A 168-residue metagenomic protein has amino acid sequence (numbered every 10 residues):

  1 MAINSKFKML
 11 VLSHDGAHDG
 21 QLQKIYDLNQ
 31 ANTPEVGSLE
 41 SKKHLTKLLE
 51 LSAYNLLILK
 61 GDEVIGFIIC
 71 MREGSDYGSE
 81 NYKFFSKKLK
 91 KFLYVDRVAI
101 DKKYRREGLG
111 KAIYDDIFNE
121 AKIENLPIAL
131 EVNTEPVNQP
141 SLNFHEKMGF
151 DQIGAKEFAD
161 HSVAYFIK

Functional and structural regions predicted by a protein language model:
A2-K43, E63-I65: Short amphipathic alpha-helix that is part of the acyltransferase structural core
K6, A155-K168: C-terminal "cap" of GNAT-fold acetyltransferases
Y54-R72: Conserved beta-hairpin
I69-R97: Conserved acyl-donor/pantetheine-binding loop and adjacent beta-alpha core of acyl/acetyltransferases and related
D96-R106, T134-E135: A short, internal acetyl-CoA/4′-phosphopantetheine-binding micro-motif in the GNAT/acyltransferase core
I100, R106-N119, K147: Conserved acetyl-CoA-binding loop-helix of GNAT-fold acetyltransferases
A121-T134: Conserved GNAT acetyl-CoA-binding A-motif
E135-G154: Conserved active-site alpha-helix within GNAT-family acetyltransferase domains
